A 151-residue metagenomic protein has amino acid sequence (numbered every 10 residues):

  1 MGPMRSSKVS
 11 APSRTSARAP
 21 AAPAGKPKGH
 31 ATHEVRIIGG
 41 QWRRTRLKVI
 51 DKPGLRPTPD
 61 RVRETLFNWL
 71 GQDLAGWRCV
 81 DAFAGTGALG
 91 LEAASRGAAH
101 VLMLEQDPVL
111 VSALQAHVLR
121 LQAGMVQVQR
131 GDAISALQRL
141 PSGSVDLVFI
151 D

Functional and structural regions predicted by a protein language model:
M1-I150: Class I S-adenosyl-L-methionine-dependent methyltransferase catalytic core
